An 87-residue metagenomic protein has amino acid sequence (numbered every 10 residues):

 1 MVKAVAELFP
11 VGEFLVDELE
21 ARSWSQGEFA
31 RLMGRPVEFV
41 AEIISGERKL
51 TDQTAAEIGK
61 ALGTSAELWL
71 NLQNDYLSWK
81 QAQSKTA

Functional and structural regions predicted by a protein language model:
M1-W24: A short, Lys/Arg-rich alpha-helix, primarily the initiator
D17, E42, N71: DNA-binding alpha-helical recognition surfaces that contact promoter or target DNA
A21, L32, A61: Residues within the alpha-helical elements of helix-turn-helix
W24-E42: Short alpha-helical DNA-recognition segment
G34, S45, N74: Residue-level detection of the helix-turn-helix DNA-binding "recognition helix"
E47-A61, L77-W79: Short, basic-rich loop-to-helix N-cap that marks the start of a DNA-contacting helix
S65-A87: Short amphipathic recognition helices of helix-turn-helix/homeodomain-type DNA-binding modules
